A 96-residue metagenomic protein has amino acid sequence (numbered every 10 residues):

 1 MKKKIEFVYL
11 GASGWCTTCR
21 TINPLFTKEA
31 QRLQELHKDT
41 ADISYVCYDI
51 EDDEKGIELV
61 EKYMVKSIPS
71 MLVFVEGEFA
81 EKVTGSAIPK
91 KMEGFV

Functional and structural regions predicted by a protein language model:
M1-L36: Local sequence-structure signature of Cys/Sec-based thiol-disulfide redox active-site neighborhoods
F7-V8, Y45, M71: Hydrophobic beta-strand anchors of alpha/beta hydrolase catalytic cores
K38-Y45: A generic structural motif
V46-Y48, G94: Feature detects long, helix-prone N-terminal segments enriched in hydrophobes
D49-E54: Conserved acidic residues
K55-L59: Short acidic active-site motifs
K62-M64: Short loop/turn motifs at secondary-structure junctions and domain boundaries
K66-V96: Non-catalytic, surface beta->alpha helical segment in thiol-disulfide oxidoreductase systems
